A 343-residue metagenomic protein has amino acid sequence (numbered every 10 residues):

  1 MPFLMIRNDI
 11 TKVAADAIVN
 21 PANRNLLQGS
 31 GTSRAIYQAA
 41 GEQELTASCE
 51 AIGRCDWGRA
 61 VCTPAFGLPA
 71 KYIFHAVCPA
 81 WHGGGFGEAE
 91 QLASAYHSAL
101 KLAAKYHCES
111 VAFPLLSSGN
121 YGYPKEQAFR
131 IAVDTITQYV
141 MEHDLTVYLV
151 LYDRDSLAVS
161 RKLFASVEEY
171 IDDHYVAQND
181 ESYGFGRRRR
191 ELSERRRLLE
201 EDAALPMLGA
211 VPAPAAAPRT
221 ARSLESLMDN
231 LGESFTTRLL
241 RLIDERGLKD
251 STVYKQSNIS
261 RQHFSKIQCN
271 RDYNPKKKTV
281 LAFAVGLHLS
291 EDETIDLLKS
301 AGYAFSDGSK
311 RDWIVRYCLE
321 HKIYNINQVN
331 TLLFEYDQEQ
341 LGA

Functional and structural regions predicted by a protein language model:
M1-A103: Glycine-/small-residue-enriched capping loops at alpha/beta junctions
Y123-A221, L341: Divalent-metal-activated hydrolytic enzyme cores
V211-D250, N327-A343: A short, Lys/Arg-rich alpha-helix, primarily the initiator
I243, Y254, A284: The alpha-helix within a helix-turn-helix
N258-P275, K299-G302: Recognition helix of helix-turn-helix/homeodomain-like DNA-binding domains that insert into the DNA major groove
R271-V285: Short, basic-rich loop-to-helix N-cap that marks the start of a DNA-contacting helix
E293-G342: Short amphipathic recognition helices of helix-turn-helix/homeodomain-type DNA-binding modules
